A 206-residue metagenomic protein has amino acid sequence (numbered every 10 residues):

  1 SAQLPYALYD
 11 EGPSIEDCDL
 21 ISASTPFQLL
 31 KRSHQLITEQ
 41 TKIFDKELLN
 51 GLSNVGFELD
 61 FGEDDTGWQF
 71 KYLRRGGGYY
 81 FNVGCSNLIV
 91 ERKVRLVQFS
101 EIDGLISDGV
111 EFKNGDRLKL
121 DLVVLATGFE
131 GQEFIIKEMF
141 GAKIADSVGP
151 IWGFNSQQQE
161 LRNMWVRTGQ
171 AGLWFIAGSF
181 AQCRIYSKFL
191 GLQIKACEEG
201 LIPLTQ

Functional and structural regions predicted by a protein language model:
S1-L30: A catalytic-pocket lid/entrance helix-loop region that shapes and gates access to the active site across common
F27-Q206: Flavin (primarily FAD) cofactor-binding/catalytic cores of flavoenzymes
